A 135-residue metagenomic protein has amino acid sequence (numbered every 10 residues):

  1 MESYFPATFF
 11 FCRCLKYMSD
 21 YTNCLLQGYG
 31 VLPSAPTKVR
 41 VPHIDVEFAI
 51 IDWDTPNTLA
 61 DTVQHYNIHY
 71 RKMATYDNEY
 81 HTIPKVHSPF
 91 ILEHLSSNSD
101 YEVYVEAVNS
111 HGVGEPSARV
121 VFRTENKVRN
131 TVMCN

Functional and structural regions predicted by a protein language model:
M1, F11-E93, D100-N135: Extracellular low-complexity, O-glycosylation-prone stalks/linkers
F5-P6: Short hydrophobic targeting helices and cationic amphipathic motifs that mediate membrane/organellar targeting
